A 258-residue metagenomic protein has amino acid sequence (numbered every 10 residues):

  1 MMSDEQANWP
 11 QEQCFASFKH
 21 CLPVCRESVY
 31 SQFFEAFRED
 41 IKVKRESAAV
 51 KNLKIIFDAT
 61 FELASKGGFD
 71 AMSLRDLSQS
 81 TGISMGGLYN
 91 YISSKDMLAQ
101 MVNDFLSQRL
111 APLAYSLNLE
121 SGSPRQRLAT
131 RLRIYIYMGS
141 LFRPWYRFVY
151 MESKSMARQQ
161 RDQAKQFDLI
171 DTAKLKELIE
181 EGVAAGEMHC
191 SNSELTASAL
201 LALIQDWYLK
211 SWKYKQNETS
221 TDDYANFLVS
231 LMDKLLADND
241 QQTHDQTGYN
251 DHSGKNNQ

Functional and structural regions predicted by a protein language model:
M1-A49, D245-Q258: N-terminal intrinsically disordered/low-complexity leader segments
K51, I55-E62, K66, S80 (+5 more regions): Alpha-helical structural segments
L63-M97: Helix-turn-helix
A111, Q159-A185, E194-S198, L209 (+1 more regions): Amphipathic alpha-helical packing segments from all-alpha helical-bundle domains
S116-P144, A197-L200, A225: Hydrophobic alpha-helical connector segments
M138-L141, E181, A197-T219, M232-D245: Amphipathic C-terminal alpha-helical segment
S140-Q159, S211-W212: Amphipathic alpha-helical segments used for helix-helix packing
R147-Y150, S191, T243-D245: Short, hydrophobic secondary-structure boundary micro-motifs
